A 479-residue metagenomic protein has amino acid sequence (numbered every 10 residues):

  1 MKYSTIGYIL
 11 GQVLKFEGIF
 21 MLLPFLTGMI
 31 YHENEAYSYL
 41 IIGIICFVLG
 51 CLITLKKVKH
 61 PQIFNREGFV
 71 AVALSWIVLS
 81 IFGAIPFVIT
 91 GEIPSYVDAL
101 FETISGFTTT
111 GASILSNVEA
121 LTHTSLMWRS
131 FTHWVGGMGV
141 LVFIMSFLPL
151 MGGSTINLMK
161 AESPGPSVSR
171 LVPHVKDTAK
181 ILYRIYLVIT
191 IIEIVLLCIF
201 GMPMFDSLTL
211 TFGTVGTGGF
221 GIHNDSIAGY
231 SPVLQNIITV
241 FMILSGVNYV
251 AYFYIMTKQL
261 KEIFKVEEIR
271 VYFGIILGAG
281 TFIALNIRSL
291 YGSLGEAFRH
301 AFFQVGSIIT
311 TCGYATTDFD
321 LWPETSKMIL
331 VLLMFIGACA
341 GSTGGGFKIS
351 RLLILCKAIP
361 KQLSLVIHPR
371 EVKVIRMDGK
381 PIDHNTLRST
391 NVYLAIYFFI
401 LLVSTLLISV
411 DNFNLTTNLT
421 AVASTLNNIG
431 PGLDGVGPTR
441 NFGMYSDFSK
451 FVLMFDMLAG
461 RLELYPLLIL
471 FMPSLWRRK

Functional and structural regions predicted by a protein language model:
M1-K479: Membrane-proximal intracellular helices of multi-pass ion channels
